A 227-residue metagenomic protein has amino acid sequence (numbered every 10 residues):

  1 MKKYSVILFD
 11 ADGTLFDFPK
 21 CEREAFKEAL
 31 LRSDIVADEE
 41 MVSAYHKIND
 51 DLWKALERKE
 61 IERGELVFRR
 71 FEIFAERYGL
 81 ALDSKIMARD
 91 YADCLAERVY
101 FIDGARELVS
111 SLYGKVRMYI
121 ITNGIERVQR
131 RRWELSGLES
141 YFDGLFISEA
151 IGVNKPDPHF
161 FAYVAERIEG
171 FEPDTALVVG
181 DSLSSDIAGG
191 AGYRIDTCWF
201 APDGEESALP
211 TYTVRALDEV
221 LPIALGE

Functional and structural regions predicted by a protein language model:
M1-I7, K20, L31, L82 (+3 more regions): Asp-based, Mg2+/Mn2+-dependent phosphohydrolase catalytic module
K2-D103: N-terminal helical cap/lid subdomain that shapes the substrate entry/recognition surface in HAD-like hydrolases
G104-K115: Catalytic-core regions built around general acid/base machinery
